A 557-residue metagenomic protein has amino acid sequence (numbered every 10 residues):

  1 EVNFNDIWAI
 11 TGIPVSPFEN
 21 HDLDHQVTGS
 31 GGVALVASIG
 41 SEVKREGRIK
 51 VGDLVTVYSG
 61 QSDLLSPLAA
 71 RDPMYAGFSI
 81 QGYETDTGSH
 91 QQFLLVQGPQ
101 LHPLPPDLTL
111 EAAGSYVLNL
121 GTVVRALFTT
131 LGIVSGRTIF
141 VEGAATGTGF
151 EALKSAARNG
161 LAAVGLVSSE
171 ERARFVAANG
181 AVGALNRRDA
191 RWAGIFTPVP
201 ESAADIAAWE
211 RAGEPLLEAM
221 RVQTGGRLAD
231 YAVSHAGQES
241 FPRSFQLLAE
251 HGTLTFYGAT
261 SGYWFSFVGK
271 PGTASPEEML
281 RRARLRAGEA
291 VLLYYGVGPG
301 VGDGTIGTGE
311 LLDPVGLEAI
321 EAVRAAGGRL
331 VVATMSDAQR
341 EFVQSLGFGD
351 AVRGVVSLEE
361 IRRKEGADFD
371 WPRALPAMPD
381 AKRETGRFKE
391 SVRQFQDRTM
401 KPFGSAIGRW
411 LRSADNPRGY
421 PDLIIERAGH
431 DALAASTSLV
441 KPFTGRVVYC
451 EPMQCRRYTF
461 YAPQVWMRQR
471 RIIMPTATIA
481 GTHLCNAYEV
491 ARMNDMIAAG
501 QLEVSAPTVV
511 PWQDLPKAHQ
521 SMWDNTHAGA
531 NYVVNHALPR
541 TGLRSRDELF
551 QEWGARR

Functional and structural regions predicted by a protein language model:
E1, I13-L68, Y75, P105: Glycine-rich beta-strand-centered segment in the early N-terminal region that forms part of a ligand/cofactor-binding
I7, S62-M74, G300-G304: Short, Lys/Arg- and Gly-enriched loop/turn segments at beta-strand edges
K50-D53, R137, E289: Structural motif
E84-H90, Q100, P106-T129, V141-A145 (+6 more regions): A glycine-rich, Thr/Ser-enriched phosphate-binding loop motif common to dinucleotide/cofactor-binding enzymes
V134, L248-A249, V440-P442: Helix-to-beta-strand junctions that scaffold the AdoMet/dcAdoMet cofactor pocket in Class I SAM-dependent enzymes
R158-E239, L280, Y294-G296, A325-D431: Adenosine-nucleotide cofactor-binding segment
G252-A259, V268-R282, R286, P299 (+5 more regions): Rossmann-fold dehydrogenase core element
E277-Y294, P299-I306, A325, E390-Q394 (+5 more regions): C-terminal hydrophobic helical "lid"/dimerization subdomain of Rossmann-like NAD(P)H-dependent oxidoreductases
